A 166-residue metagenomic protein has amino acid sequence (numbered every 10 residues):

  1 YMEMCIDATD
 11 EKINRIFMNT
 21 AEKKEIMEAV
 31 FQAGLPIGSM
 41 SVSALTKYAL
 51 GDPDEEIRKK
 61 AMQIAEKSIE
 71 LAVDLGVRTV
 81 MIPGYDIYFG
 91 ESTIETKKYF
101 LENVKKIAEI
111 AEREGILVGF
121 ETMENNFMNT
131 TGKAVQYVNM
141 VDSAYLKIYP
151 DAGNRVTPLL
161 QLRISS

Functional and structural regions predicted by a protein language model:
Y1, P36, R78: Short acidic/polar active-site loop segments enriched in Thr and Asp
E3-F31, G84-E91: Glycine-rich, proline-tolerant flexible connector loops at the mouths of alpha/beta enzymes
I6, D10, E124, N154: Short, glycine/acidic-enriched loop or turn micro-motifs at the edges of active sites
N19-T20, Q136-Y137, S165-S166: Glycine-rich, phosphate-binding/catalytic loops in enzymes
A29, G34, G38-M40: Conserved alpha-helical segments that form or flank metal/cofactor-binding pockets of metalloenzymes
F31-Q32, T46-P150, T157: Active-site acidic/histidine proton-transfer and metal-coordination neighborhood in alpha/beta enzyme cores
S43: Flexible loop/hinge segments that line or gate small-molecule binding clefts
P158-S166: Glycoside hydrolase catalytic-domain groove-lining segments
